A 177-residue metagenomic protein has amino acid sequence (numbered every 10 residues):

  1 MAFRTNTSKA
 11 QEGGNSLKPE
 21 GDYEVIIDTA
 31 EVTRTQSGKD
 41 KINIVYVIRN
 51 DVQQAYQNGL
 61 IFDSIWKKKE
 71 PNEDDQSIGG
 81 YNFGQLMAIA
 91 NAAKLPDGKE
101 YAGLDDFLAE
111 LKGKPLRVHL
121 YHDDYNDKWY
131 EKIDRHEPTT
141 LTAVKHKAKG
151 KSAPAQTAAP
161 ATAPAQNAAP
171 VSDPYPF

Functional and structural regions predicted by a protein language model:
M1-F177: Short beta-rich binding modules
